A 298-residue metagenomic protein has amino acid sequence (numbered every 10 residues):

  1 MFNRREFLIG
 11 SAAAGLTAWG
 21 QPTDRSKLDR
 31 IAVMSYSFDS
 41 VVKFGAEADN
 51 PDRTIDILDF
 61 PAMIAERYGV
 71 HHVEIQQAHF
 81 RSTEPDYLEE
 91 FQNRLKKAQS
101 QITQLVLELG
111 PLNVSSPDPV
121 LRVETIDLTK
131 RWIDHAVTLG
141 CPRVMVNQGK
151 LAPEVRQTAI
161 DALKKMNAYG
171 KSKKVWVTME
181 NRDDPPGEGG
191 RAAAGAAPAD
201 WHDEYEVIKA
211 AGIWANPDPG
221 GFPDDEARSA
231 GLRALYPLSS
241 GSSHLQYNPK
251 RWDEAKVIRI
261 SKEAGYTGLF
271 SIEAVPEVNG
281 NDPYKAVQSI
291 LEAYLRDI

Functional and structural regions predicted by a protein language model:
F2-T138, E154-Q157, K171, V175 (+7 more regions): N-terminal pre-domain/capping segments
I57-L58, P198-H202, S229: Short, surface-exposed alpha-helical segments at coil->helix boundaries
Q77, D183-D184, P219-G221, P276: Short, glycine/acidic-enriched loop or turn micro-motifs at the edges of active sites
L105-V114, V146-G149, D184-P186: Substrate-binding cleft and catalytic face of glycoside hydrolase catalytic domains, especially the flexible beta-alpha
A136-E154, M179-P185: Active-site groove signature of glycoside hydrolases
V155, D161-M166, G170-G212: Basic- and aromatic-lined ligand-binding clefts that recognize polyanionic substrates
M179-E180, P217-D218, S243, I272: Active-site flanking residues adjacent to catalytic metal/cofactor-binding acidic residues
P223-E273: Glycoside hydrolase catalytic-domain groove-lining segments
